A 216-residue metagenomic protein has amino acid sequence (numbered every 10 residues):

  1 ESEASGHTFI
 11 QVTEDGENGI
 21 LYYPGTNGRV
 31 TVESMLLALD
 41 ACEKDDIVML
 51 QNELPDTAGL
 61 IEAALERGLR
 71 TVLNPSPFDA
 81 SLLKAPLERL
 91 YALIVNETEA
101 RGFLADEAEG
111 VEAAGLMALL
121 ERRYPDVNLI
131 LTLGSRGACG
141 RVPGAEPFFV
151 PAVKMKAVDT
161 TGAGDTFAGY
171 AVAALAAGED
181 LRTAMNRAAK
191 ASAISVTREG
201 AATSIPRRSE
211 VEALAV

Functional and structural regions predicted by a protein language model:
E1-S2: A glycine-rich helix N-cap at a beta->alpha junction
I10-F148, E210: Ribokinase/PfkB-type carbohydrate-kinase core domain
A80, A85, D106, G110-V216: Conserved phosphate-binding/catalytic region of the ribokinase-like
